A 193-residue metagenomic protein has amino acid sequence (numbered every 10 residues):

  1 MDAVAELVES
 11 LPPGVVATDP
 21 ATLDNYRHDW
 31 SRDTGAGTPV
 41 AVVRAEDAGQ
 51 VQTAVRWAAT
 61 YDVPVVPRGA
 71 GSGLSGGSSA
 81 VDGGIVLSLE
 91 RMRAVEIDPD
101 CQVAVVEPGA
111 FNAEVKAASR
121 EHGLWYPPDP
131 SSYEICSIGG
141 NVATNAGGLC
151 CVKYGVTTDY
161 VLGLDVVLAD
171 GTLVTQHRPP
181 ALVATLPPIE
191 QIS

Functional and structural regions predicted by a protein language model:
M1-R56, T60, G73-Q102, S131 (+1 more regions): N-terminal flexible segment immediately upstream of the FAD-binding catalytic core in FAD-dependent oxidoreductases
A45, P67, P108: Conserved strand-loop elements at the edges of beta-sheets that form or border functional pockets
V63-P64, W125: Residue-level detector of anion-binding/catalytic polar loops
R68-S72: Glycine-rich beta-strand-to-loop/alpha-helix junction loops that act as flexible
A94-D98, A104-S193: FAD-binding subdomain of flavoenzyme oxidoreductases
